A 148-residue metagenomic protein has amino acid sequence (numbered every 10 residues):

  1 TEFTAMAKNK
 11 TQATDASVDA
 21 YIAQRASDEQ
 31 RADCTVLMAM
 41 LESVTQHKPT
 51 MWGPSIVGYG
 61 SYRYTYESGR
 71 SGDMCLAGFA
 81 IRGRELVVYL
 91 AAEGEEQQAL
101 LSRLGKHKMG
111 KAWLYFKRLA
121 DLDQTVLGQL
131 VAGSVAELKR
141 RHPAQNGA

Functional and structural regions predicted by a protein language model:
T1-A148: Charge-dense, helix-prone N-terminal extensions
